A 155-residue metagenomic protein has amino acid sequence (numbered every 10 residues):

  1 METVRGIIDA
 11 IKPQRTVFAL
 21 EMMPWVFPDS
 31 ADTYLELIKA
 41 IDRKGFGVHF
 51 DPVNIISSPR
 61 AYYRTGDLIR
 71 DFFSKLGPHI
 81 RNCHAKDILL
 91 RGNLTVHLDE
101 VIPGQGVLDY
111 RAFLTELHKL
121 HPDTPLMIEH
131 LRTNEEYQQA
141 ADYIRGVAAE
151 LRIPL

Functional and structural regions predicted by a protein language model:
M1, R5-K12, L35-K39, F73 (+4 more regions): A structural alpha-helix within SAM-dependent methyltransferase catalytic domains
M1-F50: Active-site acidic/histidine proton-transfer and metal-coordination neighborhood in alpha/beta enzyme cores
R5, R43-H49, D67, T115 (+1 more regions): N-terminal pre-domain/capping segments
P13-Q14, K44, H79, L120 (+1 more regions): Helix C-cap/helix->beta junction micro-motif
F18-L20, F46-F50, R81-H84, T124-E129: Hydrophobic faces of well-ordered beta-strands that scaffold small-molecule active sites in alpha/beta enzyme cores
V26-F46, P59-F73, Y137-R145: Distinct, well-ordered alpha-helical segments
A31, N54-D123, R132: Gly/Pro-rich active-site loop or hairpin
L117-L155: C-terminal appended segment following the main domain
